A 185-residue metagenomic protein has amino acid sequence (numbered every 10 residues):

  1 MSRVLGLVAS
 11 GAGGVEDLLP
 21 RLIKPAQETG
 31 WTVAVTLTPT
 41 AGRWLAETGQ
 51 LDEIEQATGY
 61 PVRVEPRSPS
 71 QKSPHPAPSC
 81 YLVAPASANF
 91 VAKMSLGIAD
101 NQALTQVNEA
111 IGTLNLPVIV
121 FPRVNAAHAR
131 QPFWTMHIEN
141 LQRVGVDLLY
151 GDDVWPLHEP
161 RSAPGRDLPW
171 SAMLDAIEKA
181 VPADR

Functional and structural regions predicted by a protein language model:
M1-V120, V124-R185: A cross-family phosphate/adenosyl-ligand binding-site feature
